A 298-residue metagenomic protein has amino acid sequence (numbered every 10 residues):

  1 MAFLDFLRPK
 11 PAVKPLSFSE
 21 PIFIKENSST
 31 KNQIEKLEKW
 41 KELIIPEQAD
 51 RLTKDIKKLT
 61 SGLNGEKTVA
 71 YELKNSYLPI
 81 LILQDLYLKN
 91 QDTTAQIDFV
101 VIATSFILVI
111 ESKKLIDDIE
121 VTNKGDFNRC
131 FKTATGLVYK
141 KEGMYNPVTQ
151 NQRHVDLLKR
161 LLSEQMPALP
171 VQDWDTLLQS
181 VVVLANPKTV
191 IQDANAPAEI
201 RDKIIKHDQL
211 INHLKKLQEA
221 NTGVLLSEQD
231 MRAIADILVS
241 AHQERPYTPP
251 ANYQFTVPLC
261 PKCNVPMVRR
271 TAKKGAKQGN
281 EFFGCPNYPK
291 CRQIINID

Functional and structural regions predicted by a protein language model:
M1-A95, F106, K132-D298: Surface-exposed interaction regions that form or flank ligand-binding interfaces
D98: Cell-envelope/extracellular polymer assembly enzymes that use nucleotide-activated donors
V101-K132: Active-site beta-strand-loop-beta-strand hairpin of nuclease catalytic cores that positions key catalytic residues
